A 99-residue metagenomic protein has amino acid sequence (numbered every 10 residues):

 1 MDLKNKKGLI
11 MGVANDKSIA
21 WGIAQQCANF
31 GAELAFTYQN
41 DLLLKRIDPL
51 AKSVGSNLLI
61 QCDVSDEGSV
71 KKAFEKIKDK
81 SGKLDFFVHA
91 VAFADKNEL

Functional and structural regions predicted by a protein language model:
D2-T37: Canonical Rossmann dinucleotide-binding motif of NAD(H)/NADP(H)-dependent dehydrogenases/reductases, specifically
I19-G22, K45-R46, K96-L99: Short glycine-/acidic-enriched loop or helix-start segments at secondary-structure transitions that form or flank
F30-K52: Conserved glycine-rich Rossmann-like NAD(P)H-binding loop of the short-chain dehydrogenase/reductase
E33, N57, K83: Residue-level detector of anion-binding/catalytic polar loops
D41-L42, G68, A94: Short alpha-helical
A51-G68: Rossmann-fold cofactor-recognition segment
Q61-C62, G82-L99: Rossmann-fold scaffold of SDR-type NAD(P)-dependent oxidoreductases
S65-K80: Conserved Rossmann-fold cofactor-binding substructure of NAD(P)-dependent oxidoreductases
